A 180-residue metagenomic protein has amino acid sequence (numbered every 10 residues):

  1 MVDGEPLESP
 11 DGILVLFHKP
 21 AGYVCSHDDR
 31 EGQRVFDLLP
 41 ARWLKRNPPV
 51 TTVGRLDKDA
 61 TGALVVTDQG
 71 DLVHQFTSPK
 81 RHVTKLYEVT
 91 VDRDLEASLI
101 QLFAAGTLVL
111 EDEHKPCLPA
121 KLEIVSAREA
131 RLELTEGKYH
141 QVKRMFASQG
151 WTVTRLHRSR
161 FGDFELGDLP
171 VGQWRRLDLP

Functional and structural regions predicted by a protein language model:
M1-P180: Basic, flexible Lys/Arg- and Gly-enriched helix-loop patches that mediate nucleic-acid binding at interfaces with rRNA
